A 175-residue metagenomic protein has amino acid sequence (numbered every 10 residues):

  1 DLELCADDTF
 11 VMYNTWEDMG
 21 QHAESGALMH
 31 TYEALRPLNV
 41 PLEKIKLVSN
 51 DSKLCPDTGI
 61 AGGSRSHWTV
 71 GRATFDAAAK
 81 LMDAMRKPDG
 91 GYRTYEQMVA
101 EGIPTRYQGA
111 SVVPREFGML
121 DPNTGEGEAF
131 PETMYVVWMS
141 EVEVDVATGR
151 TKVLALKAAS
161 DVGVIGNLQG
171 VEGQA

Functional and structural regions predicted by a protein language model:
D1-L38, N50-A175: Cofactor-centric catalytic regions
V40-K46: Short acidic capping loops at alpha-helix termini that bridge into adjacent secondary structure
